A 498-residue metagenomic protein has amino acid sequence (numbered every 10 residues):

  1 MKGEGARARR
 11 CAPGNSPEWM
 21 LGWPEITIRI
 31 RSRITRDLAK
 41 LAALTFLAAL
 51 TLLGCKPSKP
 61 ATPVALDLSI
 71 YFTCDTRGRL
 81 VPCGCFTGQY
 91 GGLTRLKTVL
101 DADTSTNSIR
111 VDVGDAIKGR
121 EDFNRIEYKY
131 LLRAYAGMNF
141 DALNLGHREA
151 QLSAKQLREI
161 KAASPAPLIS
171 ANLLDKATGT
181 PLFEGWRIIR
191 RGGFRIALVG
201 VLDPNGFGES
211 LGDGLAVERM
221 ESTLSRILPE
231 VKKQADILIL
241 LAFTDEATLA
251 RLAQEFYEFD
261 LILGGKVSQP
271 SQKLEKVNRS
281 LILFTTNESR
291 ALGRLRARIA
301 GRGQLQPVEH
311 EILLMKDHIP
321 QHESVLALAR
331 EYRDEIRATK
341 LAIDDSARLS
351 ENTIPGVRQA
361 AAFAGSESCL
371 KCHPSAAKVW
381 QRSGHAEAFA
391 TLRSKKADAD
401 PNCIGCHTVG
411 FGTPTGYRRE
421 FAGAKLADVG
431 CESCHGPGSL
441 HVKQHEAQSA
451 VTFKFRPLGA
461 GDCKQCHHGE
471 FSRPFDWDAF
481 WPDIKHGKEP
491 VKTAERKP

Functional and structural regions predicted by a protein language model:
K2-A8: Extreme N-terminal basic, low-complexity initiation segments that serve as generic localization/processing leaders
I26, I30-A43: Bacterial N-terminal signal peptides that target proteins for export
A42-T51: Bacterial N-terminal signal peptides
C55-I319, L328-E335: Acidic, metal/ion-coordinating pockets
S58-T62, D67, C74-T76, L168 (+2 more regions): Short sequence/structural segments immediately N-terminal
